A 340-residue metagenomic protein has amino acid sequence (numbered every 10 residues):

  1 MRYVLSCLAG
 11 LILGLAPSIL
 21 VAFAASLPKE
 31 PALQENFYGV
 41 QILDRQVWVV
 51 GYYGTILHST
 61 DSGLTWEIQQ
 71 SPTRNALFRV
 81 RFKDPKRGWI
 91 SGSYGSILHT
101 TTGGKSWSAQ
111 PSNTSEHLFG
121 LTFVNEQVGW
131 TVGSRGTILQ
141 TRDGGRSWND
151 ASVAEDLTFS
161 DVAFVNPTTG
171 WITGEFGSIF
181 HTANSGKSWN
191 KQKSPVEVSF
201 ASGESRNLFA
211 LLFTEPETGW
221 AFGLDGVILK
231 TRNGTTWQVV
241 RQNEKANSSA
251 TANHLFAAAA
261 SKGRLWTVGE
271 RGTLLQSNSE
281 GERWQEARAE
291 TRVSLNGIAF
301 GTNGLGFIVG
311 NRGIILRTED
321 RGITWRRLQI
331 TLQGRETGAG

Functional and structural regions predicted by a protein language model:
M1-V4: Positively charged n-region of N-terminal signal peptides that target proteins for export
C7-S18: Bacterial N-terminal signal peptides
V21-G340: Residue-level hotspots at or immediately adjacent to binding/recognition sites across diverse folds
